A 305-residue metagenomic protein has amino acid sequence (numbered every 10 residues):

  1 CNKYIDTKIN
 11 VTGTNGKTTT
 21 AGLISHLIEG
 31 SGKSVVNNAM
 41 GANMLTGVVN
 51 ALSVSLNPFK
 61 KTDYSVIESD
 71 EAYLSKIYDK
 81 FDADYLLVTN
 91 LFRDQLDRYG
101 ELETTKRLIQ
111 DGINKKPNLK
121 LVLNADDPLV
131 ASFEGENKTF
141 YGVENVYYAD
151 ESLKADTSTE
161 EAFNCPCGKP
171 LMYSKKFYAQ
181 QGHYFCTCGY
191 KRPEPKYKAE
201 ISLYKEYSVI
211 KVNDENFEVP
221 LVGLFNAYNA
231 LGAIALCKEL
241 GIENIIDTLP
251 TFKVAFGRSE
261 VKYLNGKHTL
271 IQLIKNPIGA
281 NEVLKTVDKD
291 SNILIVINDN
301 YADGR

Functional and structural regions predicted by a protein language model:
C1-G142, Y147-E160: Phosphate-binding loop of NTP-binding sites
T18-H26, E200-D214: Acidic-glycine-rich active-site phosphate/pyrophosphate-binding loop
I24, I28, V48-L52, A230-L240 (+1 more regions): Buried hydrophobic packing segments
K33-A39, N216-L224, T269-L270: A short glycine/serine-rich beta->alpha loop
K80-R93, Q180-E194, E218-P250: A conserved, hydrophobic alpha-helical segment in the catalytic core of large ATP/adenylate-utilizing enzymes
V143-V209, P220: Cys/His-rich short segments
S202-K205, L236-I274: Gly/charged, well-structured mid-domain segments that form the phosphate/adenylate-handling core of ATP-dependent
A255, K267, L273-R305: Active-site beta-alpha connecting loops in nucleotide-dependent enzymes
